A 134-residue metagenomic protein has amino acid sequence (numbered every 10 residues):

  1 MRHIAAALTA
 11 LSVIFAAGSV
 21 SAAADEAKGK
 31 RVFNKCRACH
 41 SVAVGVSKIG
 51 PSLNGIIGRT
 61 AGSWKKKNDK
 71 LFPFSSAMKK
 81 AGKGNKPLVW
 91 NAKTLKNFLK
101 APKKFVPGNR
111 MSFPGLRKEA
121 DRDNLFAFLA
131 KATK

Functional and structural regions predicted by a protein language model:
M1-L8: Bacterial N-terminal signal peptides that target proteins for export
L8-A16: Bacterial N-terminal signal peptides
F15-D25: Sec/Tat signal peptide C-region and signal peptidase I cleavage site
V20, I49-S52, I56: His/Cys-centered metal/cofactor-coordination and adjacent catalytic loops
A24-V46, L53: Sequence/structural segment immediately N-terminal to covalent heme-attachment motifs in c-type and related
N34-V44, G58, K100-K104, A130-K134: Sec-exported extracytoplasmic/periplasmic mature domains
V42-V44, G55-K93, F113-D123: Electron-transfer interface patches adjacent to heme c in soluble/periplasmic c-type cytochromes and di-/multiheme
V89-K134: C-terminal capping alpha-helices of c-type cytochrome domains
